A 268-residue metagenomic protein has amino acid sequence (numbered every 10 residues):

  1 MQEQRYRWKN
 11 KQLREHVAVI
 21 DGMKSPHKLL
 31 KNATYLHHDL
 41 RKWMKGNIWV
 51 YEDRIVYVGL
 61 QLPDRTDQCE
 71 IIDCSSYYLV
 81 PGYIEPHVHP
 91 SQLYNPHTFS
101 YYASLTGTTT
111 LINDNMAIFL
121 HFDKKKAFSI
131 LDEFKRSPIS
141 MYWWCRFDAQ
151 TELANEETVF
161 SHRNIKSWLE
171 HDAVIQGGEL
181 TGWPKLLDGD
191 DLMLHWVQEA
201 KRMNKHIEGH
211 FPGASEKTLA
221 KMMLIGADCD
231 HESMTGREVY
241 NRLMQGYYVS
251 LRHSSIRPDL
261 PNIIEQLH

Functional and structural regions predicted by a protein language model:
M1-T66: N-terminal metal-binding scaffold of metallo-dependent hydrolase/deaminase domains
Q4-K11, E15-I20, S100-N204: Divalent-metal coordination cores built from histidine and acidic residues
A33, I48, D53, S76 (+4 more regions): Divalent metal-coordination and catalytic microenvironments
L60-Q61, H89, N115-I118, R146-F147 (+4 more regions): Short, ordered loop/turn segments at secondary-structure junctions
Q61-E133: Metal-associated gating/positioning segment near the N- to mid-region
G82-P90, L111-N113, M141-C145, I175-E179 (+3 more regions): Hydrophobic faces of well-ordered beta-strands that scaffold small-molecule active sites in alpha/beta enzyme cores
Y83-N95, F147-H162, D228: Active-site mouth loops of central-metabolism enzymes
F160-I175, K185-L251, R257-H268: Histidine/acidic residue-rich metal-binding segments in metalloenzymes
